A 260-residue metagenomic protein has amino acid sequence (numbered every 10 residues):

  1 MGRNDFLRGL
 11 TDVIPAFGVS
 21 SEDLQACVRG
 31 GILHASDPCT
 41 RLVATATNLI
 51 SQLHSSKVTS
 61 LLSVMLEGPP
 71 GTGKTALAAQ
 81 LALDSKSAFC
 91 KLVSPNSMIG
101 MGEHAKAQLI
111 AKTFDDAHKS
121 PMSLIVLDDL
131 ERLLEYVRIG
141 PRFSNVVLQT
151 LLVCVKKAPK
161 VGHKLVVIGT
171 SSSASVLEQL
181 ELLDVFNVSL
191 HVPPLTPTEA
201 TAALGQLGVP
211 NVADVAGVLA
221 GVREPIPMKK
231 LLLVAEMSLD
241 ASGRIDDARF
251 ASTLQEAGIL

Functional and structural regions predicted by a protein language model:
M1-Y136, F143-L260: AAA+ P-loop ATPase motor domain of ring mechanoenzymes
